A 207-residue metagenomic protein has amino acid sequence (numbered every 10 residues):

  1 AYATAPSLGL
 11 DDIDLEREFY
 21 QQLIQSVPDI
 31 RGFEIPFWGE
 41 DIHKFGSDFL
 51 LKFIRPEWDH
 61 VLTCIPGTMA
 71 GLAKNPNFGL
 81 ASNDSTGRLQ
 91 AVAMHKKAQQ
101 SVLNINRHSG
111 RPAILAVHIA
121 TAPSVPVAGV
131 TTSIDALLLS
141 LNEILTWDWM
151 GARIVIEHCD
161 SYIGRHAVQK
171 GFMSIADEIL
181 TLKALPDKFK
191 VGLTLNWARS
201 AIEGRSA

Functional and structural regions predicted by a protein language model:
A1-Q99, N196: N-terminal pre-domain/capping segments
N75-G192: Active-site acidic/histidine proton-transfer and metal-coordination neighborhood in alpha/beta enzyme cores
R199: Short, glycine/acidic-enriched loop or turn micro-motifs at the edges of active sites
I202-A207: A short alpha/beta connector and helix-capping loop motif
